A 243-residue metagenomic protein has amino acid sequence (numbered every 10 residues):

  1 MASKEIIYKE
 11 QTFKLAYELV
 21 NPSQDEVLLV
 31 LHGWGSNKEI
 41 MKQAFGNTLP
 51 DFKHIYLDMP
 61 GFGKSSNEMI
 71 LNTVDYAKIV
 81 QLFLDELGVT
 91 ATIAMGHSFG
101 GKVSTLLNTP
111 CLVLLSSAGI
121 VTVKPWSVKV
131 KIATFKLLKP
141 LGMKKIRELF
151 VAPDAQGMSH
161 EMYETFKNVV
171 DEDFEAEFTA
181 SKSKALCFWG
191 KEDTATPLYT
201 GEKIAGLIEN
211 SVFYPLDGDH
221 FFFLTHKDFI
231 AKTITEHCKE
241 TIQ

Functional and structural regions predicted by a protein language model:
M1-L28, L49-F52, T90, Q156 (+1 more regions): Alpha/beta-hydrolase fold catalytic core
L19-K64: Conserved HGGG/HGGXW glycine-rich cap/lid loop of the alpha/beta-hydrolase fold
Y56-I93, K232: Active-site loop/oxyanion-hole signature of alpha/beta-hydrolase fold enzymes
K102-L141: Flexible "cap/lid" loop of the alpha/beta hydrolase fold
E148-A176: Hydrophobic, aromatic-rich cap/lid helix
S181, C187-W189: Short beta-strand/loop motif that positions the catalytic acidic residue of the alpha/beta-hydrolase fold
E192-T196, F221: Acidic catalytic loop of the alpha/beta-hydrolase fold
D219-A231: Catalytic histidine-centered segment of alpha/beta-hydrolase-like enzymes
